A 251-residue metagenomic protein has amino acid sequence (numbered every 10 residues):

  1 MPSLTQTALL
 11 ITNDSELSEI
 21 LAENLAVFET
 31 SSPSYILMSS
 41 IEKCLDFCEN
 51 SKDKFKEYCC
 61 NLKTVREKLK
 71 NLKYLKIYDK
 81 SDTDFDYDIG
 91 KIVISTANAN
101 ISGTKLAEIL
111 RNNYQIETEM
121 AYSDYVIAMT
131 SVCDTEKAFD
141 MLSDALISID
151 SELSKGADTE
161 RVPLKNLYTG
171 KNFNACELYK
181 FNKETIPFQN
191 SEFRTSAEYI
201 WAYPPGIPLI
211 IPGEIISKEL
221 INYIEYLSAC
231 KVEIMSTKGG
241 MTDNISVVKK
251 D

Functional and structural regions predicted by a protein language model:
M1-L21, E29-S40: Active-site PLP attachment segment
S18, L45-S81, T104: Conserved PLP-dependent catalytic core of the aminotransferase class-I/II
A22-F28, N50-K52: Short beta-alpha connecting loops at secondary-structure transitions that line or flank enzyme active sites
E29-L37, D53-N61, D84, N98 (+2 more regions): Short, contiguous, pocket-lining structural segments that sit at or immediately flank catalytic/ligand-binding sites
S39-D53, C133-K137: Amphipathic alpha-helix from the class-I
K70-S236: Conserved C-terminal alpha-helix-loop-beta "cap" of PLP-dependent enzymes that closes/shapes the active-site mouth
K238-K250: Terminal helix/beta-alpha structural elements that buttress the NAD(P)+-binding lobe
